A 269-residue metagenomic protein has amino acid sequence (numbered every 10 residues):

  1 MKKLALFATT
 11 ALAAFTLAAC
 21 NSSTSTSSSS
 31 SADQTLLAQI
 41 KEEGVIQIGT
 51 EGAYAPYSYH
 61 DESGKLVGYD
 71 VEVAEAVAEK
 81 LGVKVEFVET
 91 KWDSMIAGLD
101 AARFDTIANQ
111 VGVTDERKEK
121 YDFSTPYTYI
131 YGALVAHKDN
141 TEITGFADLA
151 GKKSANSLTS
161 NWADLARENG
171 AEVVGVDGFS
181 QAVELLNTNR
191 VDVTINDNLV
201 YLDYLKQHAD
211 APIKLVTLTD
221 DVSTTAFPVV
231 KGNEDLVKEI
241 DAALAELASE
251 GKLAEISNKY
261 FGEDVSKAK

Functional and structural regions predicted by a protein language model:
T16-A19: C-terminal motif of bacterial Sec signal peptides marking the signal peptidase cleavage site
N21-S23, V71-K80, S160, T224-E263: Extended ligand-binding regions for polar small-molecule ligands
S30-N109: Extracytoplasmic small-molecule ligand-binding "clamshell" domains of the periplasmic binding protein/Venus flytrap
Q39, H137-K153: Flexible hinge/capping segments at coil-to-helix
G44-T50, F146-T159, E172: Short loop->beta-strand "edge-of-pocket" segments that line small-molecule binding or catalytic clefts across diverse
H60-E62, A74-V83, T159-D177, L205-A209 (+1 more regions): Ligand-binding cleft/hinge of the Venus flytrap
F87-L99, T141, L158-S160, V174-T188 (+1 more regions): Short helix-initiation/N-cap motifs at beta->coil->alpha
Y129-A136, L202-L244, E263-K269: Periplasmic-binding protein-like
